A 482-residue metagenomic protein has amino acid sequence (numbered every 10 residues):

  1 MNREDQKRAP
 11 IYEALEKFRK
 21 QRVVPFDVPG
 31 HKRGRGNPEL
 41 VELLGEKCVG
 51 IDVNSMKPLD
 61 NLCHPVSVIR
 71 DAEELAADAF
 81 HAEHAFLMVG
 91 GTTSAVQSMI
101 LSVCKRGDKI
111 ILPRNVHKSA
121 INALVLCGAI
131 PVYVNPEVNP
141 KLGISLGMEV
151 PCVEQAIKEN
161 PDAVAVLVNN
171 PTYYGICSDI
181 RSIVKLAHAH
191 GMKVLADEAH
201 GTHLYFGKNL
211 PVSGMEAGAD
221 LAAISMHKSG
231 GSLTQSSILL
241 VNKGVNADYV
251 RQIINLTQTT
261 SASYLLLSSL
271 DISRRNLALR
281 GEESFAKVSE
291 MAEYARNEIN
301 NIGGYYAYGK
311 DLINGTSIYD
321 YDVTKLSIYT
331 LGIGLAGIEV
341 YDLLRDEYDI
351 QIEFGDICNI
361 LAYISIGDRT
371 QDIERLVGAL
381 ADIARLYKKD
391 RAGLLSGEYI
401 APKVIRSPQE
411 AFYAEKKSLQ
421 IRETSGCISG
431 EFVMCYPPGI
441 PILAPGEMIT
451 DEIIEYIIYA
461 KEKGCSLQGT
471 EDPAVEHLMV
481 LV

Functional and structural regions predicted by a protein language model:
M1-S67: N-terminal "arm"/small-domain region of PLP-dependent enzymes with the aminotransferase-like
V49-G91: Conserved N-terminal alpha-helix of the aminotransferase class I/II PLP-enzyme fold
H84-G107, A123: Conserved beta-loop-alpha segment that forms the PLP phosphate-binding cup at the N-terminus of a helix
D108-V168: PLP-dependent aminotransferase-like
L142-H203: Active-site phosphate-binding strand-loop segment of PLP-dependent enzymes
S213-Q252, Q258-S269: Active-site PLP attachment segment
S273-R296, D372: Structural signature of PLP-dependent enzymes
Y294-G469: Conserved C-terminal alpha-helix-loop-beta "cap" of PLP-dependent enzymes that closes/shapes the active-site mouth
